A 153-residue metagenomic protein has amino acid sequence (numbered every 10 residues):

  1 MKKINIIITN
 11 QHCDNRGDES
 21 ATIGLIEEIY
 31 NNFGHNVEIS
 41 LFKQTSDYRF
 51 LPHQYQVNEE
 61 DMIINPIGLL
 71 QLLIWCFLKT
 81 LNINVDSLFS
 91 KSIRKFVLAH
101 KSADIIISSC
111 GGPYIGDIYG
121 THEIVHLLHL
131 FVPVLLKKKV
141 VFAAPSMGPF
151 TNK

Functional and structural regions predicted by a protein language model:
K2-P149: Aromatic- and Gly/Pro-rich donor/ligand-binding loops that form nucleotide- or phosphate-bearing donor binding pockets
N152-K153: N-terminal active-site wall of soluble small-molecule enzyme domains
